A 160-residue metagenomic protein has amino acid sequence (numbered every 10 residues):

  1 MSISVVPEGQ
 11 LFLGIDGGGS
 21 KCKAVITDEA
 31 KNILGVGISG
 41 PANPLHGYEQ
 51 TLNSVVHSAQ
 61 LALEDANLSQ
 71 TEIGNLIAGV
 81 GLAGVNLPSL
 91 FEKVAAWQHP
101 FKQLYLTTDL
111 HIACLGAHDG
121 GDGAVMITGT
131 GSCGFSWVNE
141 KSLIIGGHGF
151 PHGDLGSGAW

Functional and structural regions predicted by a protein language model:
M1-E8, K102-M126, E140-K141: Conserved phosphate-binding catalytic cores of ATP/NTP-utilizing and phosphoryl-transfer enzymes
S2, P7-H57, L61, S142-L143 (+1 more regions): Short glycine-rich, Thr/Ser-proximal phosphate-binding strand/loop in the N-terminal lobe of ATP-dependent enzymes
Q10-D16, N75-G79, G123-I127, G134: Short glycine-aspartate micro-motif
G17-G18, T108-L110, T128-T130, G147-H148: Fold-independent oxyanion-binding glycine-rich loops and adjacent beta-strand/coil segments at enzyme active sites
C22-I26, L115, V125-M126, S132-W137: Short beta-strand scaffold segments in enzyme catalytic cores
D28-K31, E92, G131-S142: Acidic-glycine-rich active-site phosphate/pyrophosphate-binding loop
N43, A59, L63-L106, A117-H118: Short beta-strand-loop/turn "lid" adjacent to the catalytic site in phosphate-handling enzymes
G47-Y48, D122, C133-W160: Glycine/GP-enriched mid-protein hinge/lid loop-to-helix segment characteristic of carbohydrate kinases
